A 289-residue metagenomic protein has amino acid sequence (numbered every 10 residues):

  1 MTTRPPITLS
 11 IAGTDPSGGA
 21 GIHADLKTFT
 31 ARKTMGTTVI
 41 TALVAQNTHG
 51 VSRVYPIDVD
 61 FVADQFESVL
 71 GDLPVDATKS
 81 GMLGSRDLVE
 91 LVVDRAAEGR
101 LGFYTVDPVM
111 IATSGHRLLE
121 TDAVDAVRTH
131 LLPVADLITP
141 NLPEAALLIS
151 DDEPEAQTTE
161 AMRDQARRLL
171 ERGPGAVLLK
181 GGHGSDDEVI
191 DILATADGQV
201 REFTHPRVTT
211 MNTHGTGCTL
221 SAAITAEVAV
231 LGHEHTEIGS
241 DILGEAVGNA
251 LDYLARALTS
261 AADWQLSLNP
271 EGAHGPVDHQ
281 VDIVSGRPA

Functional and structural regions predicted by a protein language model:
M1-P5, S10, G21, D187-F203: Acidic-glycine-rich active-site phosphate/pyrophosphate-binding loop
T2-S10, I22, K27-L118, H274-P288: Conserved N-terminal subdomain of the carbohydrate kinase-like
P5, R53, H235-I238, G244-A289: Charged C-terminal helix
I11, T28, R32, V69-L73 (+10 more regions): Change "in soluble alpha/beta enzymes" to "in soluble alpha/beta proteins
T14, S80-G81, H116, K180 (+1 more regions): Glycine- and other small-residue-rich loops at beta-strand/loop junctions that grip anionic moieties
P16-G19, R207-I224: Short glycine/threonine-rich catalytic loop with a Thr-x-Gly-x-Asp
T121-V200, V228-G244: Conserved phosphate/ATP/ADP-binding segment of small-molecule kinases
